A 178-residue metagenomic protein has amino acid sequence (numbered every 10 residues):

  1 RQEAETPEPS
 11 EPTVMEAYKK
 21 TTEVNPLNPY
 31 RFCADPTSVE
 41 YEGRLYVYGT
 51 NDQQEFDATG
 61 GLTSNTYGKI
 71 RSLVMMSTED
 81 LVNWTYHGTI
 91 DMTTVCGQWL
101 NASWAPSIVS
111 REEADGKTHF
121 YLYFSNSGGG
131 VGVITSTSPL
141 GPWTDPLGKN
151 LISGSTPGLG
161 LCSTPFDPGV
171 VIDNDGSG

Functional and structural regions predicted by a protein language model:
E3-G178: Carbohydrate-active catalytic/glycan-binding domains of CAZyme proteins, especially the secreted or lumenal ectodomains
